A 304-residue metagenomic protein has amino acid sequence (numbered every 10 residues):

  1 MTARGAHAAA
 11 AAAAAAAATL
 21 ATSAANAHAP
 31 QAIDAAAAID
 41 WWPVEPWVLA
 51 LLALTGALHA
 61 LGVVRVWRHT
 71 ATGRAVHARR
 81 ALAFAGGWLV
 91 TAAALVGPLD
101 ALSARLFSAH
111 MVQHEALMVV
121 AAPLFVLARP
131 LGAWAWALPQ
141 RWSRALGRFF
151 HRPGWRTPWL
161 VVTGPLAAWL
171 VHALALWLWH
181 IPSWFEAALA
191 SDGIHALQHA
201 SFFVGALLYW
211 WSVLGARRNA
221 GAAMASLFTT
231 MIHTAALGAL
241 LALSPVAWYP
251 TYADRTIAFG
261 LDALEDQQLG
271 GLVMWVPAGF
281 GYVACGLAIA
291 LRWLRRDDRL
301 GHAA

Functional and structural regions predicted by a protein language model:
T2-G5, S23-A304: Alpha-helical membrane segments of multi-pass proteins
A9-A12: Transit-peptide-like, low-complexity N-terminal presequences and other terminal intrinsically disordered regions
A14-A15, A25: Cleavable N-terminal signal peptides
T19-L20: Alpha-helical transmembrane segments in inner-membrane proteins
